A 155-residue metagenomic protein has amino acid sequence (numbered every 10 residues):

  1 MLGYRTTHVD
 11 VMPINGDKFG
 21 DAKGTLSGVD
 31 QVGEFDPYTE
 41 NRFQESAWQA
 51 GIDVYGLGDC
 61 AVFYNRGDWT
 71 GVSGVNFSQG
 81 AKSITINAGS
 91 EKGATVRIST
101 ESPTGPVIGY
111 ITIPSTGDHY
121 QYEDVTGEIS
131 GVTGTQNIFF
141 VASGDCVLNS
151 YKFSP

Functional and structural regions predicted by a protein language model:
R5, T25-P155: Extracytoplasmic
R5-N15: Beta-propeller blade signature
N15-G28: Blade-edge beta-strand/turn elements of extracellular beta-propeller and related beta-sheet repeat scaffolds
